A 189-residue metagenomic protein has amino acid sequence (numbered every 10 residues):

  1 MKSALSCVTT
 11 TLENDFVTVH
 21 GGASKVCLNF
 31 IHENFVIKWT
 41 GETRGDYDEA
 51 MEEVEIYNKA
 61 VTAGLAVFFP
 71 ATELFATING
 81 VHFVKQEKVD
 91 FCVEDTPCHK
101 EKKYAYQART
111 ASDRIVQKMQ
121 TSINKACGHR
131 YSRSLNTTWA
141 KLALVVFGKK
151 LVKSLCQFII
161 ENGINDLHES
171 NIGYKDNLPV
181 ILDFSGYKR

Functional and structural regions predicted by a protein language model:
M1-V17, A140-A143: Juxta-kinase regulatory segment immediately upstream of eukaryotic protein kinase catalytic domains
D15-A66: ATP-binding glycine-rich loop module of kinase domains
F30-I31, T77, L167, Y174: Generic beta-strand structural signal
N34-V36, H82, L178-V180: Hydrophobic residues embedded in beta-strands of well-ordered beta-sheets
W39-G41, K88, D183-F184: Residue-level recognition of conserved beta-strand positions in structured domain cores
G64-F147: Conserved structural core of kinase catalytic domains
L144-I160, H168-S170: ATP/nucleotide-binding catalytic cores
I160-R189: Catalytic activation segment of kinase domains across protein kinase-like and atypical kinase folds
